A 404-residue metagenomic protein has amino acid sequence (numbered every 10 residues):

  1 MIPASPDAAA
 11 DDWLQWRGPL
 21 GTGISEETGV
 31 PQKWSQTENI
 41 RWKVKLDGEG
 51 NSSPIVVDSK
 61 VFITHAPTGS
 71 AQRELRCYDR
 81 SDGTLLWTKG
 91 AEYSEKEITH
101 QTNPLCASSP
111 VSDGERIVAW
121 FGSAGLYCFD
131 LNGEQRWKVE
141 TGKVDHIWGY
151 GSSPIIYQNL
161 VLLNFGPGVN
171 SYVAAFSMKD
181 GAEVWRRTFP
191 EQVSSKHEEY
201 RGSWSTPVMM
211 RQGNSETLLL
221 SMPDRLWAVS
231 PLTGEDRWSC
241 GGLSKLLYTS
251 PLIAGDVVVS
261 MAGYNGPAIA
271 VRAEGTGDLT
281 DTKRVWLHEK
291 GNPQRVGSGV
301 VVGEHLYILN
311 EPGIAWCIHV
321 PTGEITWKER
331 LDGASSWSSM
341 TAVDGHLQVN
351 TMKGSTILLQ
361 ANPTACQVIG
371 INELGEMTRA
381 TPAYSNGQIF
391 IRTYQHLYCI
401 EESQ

Functional and structural regions predicted by a protein language model:
M1-P3: Bacterial N-terminal signal peptides
S5-Q404: Noncatalytic, solvent-exposed loop/strand surfaces of beta-propeller-type extracellular/periplasmic domains
